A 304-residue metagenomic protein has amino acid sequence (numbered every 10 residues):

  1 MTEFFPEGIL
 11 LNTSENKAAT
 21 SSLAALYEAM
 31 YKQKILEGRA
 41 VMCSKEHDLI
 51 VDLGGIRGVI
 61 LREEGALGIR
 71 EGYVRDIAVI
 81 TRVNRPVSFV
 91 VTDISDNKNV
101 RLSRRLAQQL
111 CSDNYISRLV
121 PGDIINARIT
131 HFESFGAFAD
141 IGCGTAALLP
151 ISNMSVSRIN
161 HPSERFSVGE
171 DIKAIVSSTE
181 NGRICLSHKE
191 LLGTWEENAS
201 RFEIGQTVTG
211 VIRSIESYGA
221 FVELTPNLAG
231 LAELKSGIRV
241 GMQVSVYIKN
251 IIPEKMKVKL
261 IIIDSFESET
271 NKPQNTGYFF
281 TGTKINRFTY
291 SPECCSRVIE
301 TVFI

Functional and structural regions predicted by a protein language model:
M1-L53, R57, V74-V100, N126 (+4 more regions): OB-fold/S1-family RNA-binding modules
T20-A29, L61-V74, R104, Q108-C111 (+1 more regions): Short N-terminal signal/transit or membrane-insertion segments and the immediately adjacent low-complexity/disordered
A25-L26, Q108-V120, L191-G205, E269-T276: DE-rich acidic low-complexity regions and acidic surface loops
L49, G68, F138, S157 (+1 more regions): Active-site-proximal flexible loops/turns
I50-G54, V59-E63, R101-R105, F138-G142 (+6 more regions): Short, acidic/hydrophobic/Gly-rich beta-strand patch recurrent on exposed beta strands that often constitutes part
R57-T81, L110-P121, A146-V168, G193-E196 (+1 more regions): A cross-kingdom feature marking solvent-exposed beta-strand/loop segments within repeated, beta-rich binding/scaffold
V59, D93-N114, N126-T145, N153: Intrinsically disordered, low-complexity linker/loop segments enriched in Gly/Pro and charged/polar residues
P121-L149, S155-S157, K173, S178-E180 (+2 more regions): Surface-exposed interaction/gating patches
